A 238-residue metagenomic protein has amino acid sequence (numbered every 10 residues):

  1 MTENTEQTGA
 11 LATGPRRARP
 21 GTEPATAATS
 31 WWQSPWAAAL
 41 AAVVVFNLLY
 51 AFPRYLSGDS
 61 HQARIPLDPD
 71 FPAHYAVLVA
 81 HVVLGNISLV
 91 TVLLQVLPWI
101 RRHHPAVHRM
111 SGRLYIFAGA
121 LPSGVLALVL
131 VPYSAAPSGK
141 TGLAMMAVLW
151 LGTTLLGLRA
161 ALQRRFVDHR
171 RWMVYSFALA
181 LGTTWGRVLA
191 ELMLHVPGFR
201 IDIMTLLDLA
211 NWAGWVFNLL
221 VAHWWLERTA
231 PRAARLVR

Functional and structural regions predicted by a protein language model:
T2-R238: Alpha-helical membrane insertion/targeting regions
